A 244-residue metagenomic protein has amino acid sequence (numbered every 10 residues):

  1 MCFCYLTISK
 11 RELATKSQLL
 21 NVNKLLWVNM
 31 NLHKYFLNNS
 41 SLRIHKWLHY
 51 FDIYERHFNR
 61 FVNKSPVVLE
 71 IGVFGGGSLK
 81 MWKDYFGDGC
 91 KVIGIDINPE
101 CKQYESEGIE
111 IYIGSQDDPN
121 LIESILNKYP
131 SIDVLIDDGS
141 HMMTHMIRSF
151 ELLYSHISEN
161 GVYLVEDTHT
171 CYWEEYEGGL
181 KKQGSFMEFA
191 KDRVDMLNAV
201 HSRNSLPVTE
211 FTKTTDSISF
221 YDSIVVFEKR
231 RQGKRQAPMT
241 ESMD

Functional and structural regions predicted by a protein language model:
M1-I136, S140-V165, H169-D244: A short alpha-helical cap/connector motif
